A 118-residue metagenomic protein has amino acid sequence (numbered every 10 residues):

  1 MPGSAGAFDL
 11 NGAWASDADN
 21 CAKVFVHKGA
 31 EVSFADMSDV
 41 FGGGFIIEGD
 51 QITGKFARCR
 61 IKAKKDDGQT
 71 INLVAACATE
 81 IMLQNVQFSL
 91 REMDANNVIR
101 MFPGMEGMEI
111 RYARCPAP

Functional and structural regions predicted by a protein language model:
P2, S33, R60-A63: Intrinsically disordered, low-complexity boundary segments flanking structured domains
P2-A7, A15: Boundary at the C-terminal end of the N-terminal hydrophobic targeting segment
A7-L10, F45-I46, A63-K64, I99-G104: Short, intrinsically disordered, charge-biased short linear motifs at domain edges
L10-D17, G49-T53, D67-I71, G104-Y112: Secretory-pathway extracellular proteins and peptide precursors enriched for disulfide-bonded cysteines
L10-N11, A15-D50, G54, L83: Short, solvent-exposed loop/hinge segments that bridge or flank secondary-structure elements
D19, V26, K55-R58, K64 (+3 more regions): Surface loops and adjacent helix of pleckstrin homology
A22, V74-P118: Beta-sheet ligand-binding and adhesion/scaffold domains
G44-D94: Contiguous, well-ordered beta-strand patches that form the walls/edges of small beta-barrel/beta-sandwich domains
